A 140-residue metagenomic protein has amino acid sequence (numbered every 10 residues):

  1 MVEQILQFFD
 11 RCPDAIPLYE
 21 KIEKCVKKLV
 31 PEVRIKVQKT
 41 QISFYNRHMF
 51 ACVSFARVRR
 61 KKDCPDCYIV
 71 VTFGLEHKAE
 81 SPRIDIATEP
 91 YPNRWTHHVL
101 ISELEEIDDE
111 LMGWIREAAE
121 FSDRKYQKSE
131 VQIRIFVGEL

Functional and structural regions predicted by a protein language model:
M1, C12, Y19-K21, K28 (+5 more regions): Amphipathic, alpha-helical segments enriched in basic
M1-V37, Q41: Charge-rich, low-complexity N-terminal segments
I16-P17, K27, C52, E103 (+2 more regions): Amphipathic alpha-helical interaction segments
L18, I22, M49, L111-W114: Amphipathic alpha-helical interface surfaces
P31, E76, D123: Residue-level marker of positions within ordered structural domains that often coincide with functionally constrained
V37-T96: Short, conserved beta-strand/beta-arch hydrophobic-aromatic motifs that form part of recognition grooves or interface
P90-L140: Well-ordered alpha/beta subsegment
